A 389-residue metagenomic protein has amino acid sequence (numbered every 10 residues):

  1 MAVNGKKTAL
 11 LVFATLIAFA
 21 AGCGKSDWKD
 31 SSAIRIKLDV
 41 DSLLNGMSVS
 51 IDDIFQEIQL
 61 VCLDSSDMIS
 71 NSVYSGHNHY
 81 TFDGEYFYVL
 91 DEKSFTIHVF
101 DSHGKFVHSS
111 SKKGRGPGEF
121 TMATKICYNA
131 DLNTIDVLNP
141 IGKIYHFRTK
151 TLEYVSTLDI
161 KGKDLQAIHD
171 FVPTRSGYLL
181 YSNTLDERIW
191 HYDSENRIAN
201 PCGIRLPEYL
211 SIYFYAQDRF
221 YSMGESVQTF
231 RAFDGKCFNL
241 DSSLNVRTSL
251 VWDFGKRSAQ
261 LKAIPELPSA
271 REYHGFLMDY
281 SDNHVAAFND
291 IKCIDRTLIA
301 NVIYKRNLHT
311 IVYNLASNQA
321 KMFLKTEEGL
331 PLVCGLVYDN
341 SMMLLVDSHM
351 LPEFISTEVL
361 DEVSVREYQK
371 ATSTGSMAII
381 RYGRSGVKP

Functional and structural regions predicted by a protein language model:
A2-L10: Bacterial N-terminal signal peptides that target proteins for export
L11-A18: Bacterial N-terminal signal peptides
G22-P389: Eukaryotic scaffold repeat domains enriched in small/polar residues
